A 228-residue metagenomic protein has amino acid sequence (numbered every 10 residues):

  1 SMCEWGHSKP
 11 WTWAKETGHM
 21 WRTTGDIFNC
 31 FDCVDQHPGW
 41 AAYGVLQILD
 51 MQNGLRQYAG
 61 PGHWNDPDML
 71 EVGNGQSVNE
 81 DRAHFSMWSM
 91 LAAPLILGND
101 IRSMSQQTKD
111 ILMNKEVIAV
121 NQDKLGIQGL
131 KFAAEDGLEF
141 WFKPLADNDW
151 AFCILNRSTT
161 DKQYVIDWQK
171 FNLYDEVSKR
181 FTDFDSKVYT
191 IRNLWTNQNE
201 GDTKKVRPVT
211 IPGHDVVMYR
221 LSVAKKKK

Functional and structural regions predicted by a protein language model:
S1-D100, N121: Glycan-recognition surfaces
H63, E80-A83, F184, E200 (+1 more regions): Active-site-proximal structural scaffolding
M69, N74, T108, N114-W150: Membrane-interfacial catalytic/cofactor-binding modules of polytopic membrane enzymes
W88-L91, I96-G98, A134-S178: Carbohydrate-binding surface patches
F152, I191, H214: Hydrophobic, well-ordered secondary-structure elements that form the walls of internal hydrophobic environments
T160-Y164, S186, E200: Short acidic/proline- and small/hydrophobic-mixed sequence motifs that coincide with surface turns and coil-to-beta
K170-T196: Solvent-exposed beta-hairpin/edge-strand motifs
G201-K228: C-terminal beta-strand-rich structural cap/linker in extracellular carbohydrate-active enzymes
